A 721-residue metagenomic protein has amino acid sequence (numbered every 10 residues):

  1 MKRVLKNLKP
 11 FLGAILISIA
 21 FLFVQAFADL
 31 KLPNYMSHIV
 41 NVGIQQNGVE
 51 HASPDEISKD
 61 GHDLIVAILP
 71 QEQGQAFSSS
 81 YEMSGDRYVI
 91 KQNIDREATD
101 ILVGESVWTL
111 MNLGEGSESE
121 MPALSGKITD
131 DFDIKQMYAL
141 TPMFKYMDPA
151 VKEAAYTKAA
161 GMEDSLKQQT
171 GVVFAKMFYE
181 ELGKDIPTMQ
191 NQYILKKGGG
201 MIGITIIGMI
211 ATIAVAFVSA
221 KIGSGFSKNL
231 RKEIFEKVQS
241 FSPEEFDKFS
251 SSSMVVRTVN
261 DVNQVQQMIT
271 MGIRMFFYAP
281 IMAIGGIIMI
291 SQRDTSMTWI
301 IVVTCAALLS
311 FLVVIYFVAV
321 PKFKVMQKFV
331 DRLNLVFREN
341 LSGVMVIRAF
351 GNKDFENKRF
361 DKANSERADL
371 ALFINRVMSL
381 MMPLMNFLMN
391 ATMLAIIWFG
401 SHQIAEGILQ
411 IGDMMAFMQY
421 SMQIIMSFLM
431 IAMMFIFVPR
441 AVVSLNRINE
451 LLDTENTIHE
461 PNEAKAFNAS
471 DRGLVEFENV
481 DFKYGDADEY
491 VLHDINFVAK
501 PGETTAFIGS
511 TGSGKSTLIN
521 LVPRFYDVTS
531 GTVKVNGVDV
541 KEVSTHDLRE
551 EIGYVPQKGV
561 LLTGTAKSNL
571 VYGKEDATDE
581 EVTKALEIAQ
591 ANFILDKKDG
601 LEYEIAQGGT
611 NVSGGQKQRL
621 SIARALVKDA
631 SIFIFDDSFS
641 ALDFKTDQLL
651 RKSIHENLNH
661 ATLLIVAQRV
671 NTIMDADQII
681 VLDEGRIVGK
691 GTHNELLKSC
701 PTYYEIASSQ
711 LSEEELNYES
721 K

Functional and structural regions predicted by a protein language model:
M1-I202, I207, A211, V215-S219 (+10 more regions): Membrane-integrated ABC transporters
P10, D148, P243-E244, N260-I269 (+7 more regions): An intracellular "coupling" helix at the cytosolic face of ABC transporter transmembrane type-1 domains
F11, F23-K31, I202-I213, V265-M268 (+7 more regions): Hydrophobic alpha-helical transmembrane bundles that constitute the permease/transmembrane domains of multi-pass
I15, H51-P54, I65-S78, Y88-K91 (+3 more regions): ABC-type nucleotide-binding domain
I17-V24, M271-M326, W398-L409: Transmembrane helices of ABC transporter permease
A28-I44, L195, I204-S251, V255 (+11 more regions): Juxtamembrane helix-loop junctions of ABC transporter transmembrane domains
I44-H51, S58-I65, I128, L140-D148 (+9 more regions): Short intracellular "coupling" helices and adjacent cytoplasmic loop segments at the cytosolic face of multi-pass
M289-A306, S310, F373-R447, L451-L452: Helix-loop-helix
